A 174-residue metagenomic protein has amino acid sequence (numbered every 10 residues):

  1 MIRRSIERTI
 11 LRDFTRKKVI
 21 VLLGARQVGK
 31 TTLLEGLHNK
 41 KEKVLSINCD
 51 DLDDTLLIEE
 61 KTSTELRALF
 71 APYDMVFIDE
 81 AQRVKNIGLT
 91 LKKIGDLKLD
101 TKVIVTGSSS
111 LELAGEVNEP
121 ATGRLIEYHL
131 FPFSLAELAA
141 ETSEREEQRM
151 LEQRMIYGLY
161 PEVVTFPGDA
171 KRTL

Functional and structural regions predicted by a protein language model:
M1-L174: Phosphate-binding site recognition
